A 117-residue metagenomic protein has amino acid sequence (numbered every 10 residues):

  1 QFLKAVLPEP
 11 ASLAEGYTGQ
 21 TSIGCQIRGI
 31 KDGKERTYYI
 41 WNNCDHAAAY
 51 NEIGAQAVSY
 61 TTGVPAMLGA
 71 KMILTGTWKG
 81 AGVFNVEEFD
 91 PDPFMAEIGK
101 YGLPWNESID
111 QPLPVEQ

Functional and structural regions predicted by a protein language model:
Q1-Q117: C-terminal catalytic/substrate-binding lobe primarily of soluble NAD(P)-dependent oxidoreductases
